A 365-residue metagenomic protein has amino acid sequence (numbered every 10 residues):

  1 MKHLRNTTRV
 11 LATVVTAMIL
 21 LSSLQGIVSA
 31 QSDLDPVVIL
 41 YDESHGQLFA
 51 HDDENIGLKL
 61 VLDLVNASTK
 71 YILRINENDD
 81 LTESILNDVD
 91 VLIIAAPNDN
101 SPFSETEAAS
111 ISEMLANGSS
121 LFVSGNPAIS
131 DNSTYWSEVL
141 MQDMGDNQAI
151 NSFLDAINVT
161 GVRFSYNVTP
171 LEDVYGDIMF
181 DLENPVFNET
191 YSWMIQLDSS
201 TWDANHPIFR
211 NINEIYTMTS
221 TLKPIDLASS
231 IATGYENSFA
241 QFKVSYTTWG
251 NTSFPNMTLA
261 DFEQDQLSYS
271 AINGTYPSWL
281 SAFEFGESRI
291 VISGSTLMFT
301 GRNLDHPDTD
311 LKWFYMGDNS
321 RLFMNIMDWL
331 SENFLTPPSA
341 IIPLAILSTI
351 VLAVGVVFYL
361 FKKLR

Functional and structural regions predicted by a protein language model:
M1-I39, L335-R365: Secretory targeting signatures
G26-P343: Short, surface-exposed patches at the edges or C-terminal ends of soluble domains, predominantly
